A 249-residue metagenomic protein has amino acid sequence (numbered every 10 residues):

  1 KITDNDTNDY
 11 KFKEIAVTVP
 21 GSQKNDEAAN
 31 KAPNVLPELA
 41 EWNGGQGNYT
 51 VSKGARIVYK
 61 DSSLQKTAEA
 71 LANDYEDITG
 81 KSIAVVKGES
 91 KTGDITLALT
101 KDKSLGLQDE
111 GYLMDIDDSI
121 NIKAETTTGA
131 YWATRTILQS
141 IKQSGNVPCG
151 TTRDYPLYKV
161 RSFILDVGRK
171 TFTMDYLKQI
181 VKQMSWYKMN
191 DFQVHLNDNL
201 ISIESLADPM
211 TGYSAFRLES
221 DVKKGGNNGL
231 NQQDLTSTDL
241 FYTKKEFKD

Functional and structural regions predicted by a protein language model:
I2-N8: Short, solvent-exposed loop/turn segments at the edges of extracellular beta-sandwich modules
N8-D9, G47: Short acidic/polar mixed-charge low-complexity motifs
D9-K11, Q108: Residues that act as N-cap/strand-start positions at coil-to-secondary-structure junctions
K11-G21: C-terminal edge beta-strand
K11-K13, K53, K159: Residues that flank catalytic or metal-binding motifs in active/ligand-binding sites
G21-P156: Acidic, contiguous N-terminal accessory segments
L107-D249: Feature activates predominantly on carbohydrate-active enzymes
